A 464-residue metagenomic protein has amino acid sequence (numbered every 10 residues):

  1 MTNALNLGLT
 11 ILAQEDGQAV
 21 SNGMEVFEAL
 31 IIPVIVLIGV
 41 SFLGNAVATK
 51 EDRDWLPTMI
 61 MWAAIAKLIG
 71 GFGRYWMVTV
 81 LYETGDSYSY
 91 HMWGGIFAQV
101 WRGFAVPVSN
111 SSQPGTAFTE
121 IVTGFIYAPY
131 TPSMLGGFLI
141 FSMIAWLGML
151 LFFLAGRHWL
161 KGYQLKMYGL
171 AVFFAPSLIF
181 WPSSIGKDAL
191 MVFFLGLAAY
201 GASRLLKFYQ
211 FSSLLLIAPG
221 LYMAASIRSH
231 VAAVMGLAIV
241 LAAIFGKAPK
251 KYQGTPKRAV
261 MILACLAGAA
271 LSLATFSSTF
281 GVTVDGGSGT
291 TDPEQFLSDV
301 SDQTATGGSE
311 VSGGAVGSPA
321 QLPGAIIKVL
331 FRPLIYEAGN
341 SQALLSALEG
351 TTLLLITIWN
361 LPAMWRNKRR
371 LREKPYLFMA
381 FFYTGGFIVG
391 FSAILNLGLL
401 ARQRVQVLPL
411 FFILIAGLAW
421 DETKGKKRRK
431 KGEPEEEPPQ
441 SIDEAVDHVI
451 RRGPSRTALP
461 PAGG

Functional and structural regions predicted by a protein language model:
L37-F42, A325, V329-L334, L345-L371: Hydrophobic, aromatic-rich transmembrane alpha-helices and their immediate juxtamembrane boundary segments
I38-A46, L139-W159, L355-W359: Transmembrane-helix motifs of polytopic, lipid-linked glycan transferases
A48-E51, H158, F208-S212, G339 (+2 more regions): Membrane-interface helix-loop-helix junctions at transmembrane boundaries of multi-pass membrane enzymes, predominantly
V78-W93, F104-V122, T131-P132, P319-P323 (+1 more regions): Extracytoplasmic catalytic/substrate-binding loops of multi-pass membrane glycan-assembly enzymes
L135, F152-F174: Transmembrane-helix signature of polytopic, membrane-embedded enzymes that assemble or transfer cell-envelope glycans
I179-W181, A198-G201, L205, S213-M235: Membrane-interface alpha helices of multi-pass inner-membrane proteins
S183-A189: Short acidic/glycine- and proline-prone juxtamembrane loop motifs at membrane-interface regions of multi-pass membrane
R228, A233-E349: Alpha-helical transmembrane segments and terminal signal-anchor/GPI-anchor hydrophobic tails, characterized by long
